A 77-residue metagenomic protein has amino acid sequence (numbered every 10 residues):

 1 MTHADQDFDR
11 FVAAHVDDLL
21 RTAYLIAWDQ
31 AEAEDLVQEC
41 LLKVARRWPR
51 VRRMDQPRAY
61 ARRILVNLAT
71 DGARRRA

Functional and structural regions predicted by a protein language model:
M1-R21, A31-E34, A45: A short, charge-rich alpha-helical start-of-domain segment used by transcription regulators
A4-D7, L19, R50, P57-A61: Solvent-exposed, well-ordered amphipathic alpha-helical segments that flank/support binding or catalytic loops
H15-D18, T22, Y60, I64-D71: A general secondary-structure boundary signal
T22, I26, K43, R47 (+2 more regions): Short alpha-helical functional segments enriched in proximate histidine and acidic residues
D35-L42, D55-N67: Structural recognition of an alpha-helix C-terminal capping motif at a helix-to-coil junction
P49-R53, R63-A77: Arg/Lys-rich amphipathic alpha helix in sigma70-family domain 2
